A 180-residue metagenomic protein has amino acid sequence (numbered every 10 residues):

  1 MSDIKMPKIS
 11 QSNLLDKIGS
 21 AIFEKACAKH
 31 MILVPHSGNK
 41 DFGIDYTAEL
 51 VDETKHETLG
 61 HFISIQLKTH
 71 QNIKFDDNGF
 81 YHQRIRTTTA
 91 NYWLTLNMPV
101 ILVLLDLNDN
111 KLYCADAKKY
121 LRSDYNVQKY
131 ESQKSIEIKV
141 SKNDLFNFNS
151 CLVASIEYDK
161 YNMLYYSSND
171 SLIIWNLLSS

Functional and structural regions predicted by a protein language model:
M1-F42, A48-S180: Mixed-charge (Asp/Glu-Lys/Arg
